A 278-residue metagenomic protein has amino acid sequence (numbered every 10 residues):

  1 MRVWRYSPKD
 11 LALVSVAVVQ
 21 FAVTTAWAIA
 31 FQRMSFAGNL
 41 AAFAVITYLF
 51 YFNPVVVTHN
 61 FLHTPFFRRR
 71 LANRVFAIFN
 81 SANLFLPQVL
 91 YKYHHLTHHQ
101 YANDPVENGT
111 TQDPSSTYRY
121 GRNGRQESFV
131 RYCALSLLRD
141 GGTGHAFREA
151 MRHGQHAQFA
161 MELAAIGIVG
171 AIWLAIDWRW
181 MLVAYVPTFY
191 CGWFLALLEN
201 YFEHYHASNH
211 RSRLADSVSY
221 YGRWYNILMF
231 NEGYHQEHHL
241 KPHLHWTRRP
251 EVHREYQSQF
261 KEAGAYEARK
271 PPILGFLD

Functional and structural regions predicted by a protein language model:
M1-N53, V57-T58, R74, S81-V186 (+1 more regions): Non-catalytic, topology-defining segments of multipass membrane proteins
A28-M34, F66, W173, N200 (+2 more regions): Short, flexible segments with low predicted structural confidence
V45, Y51, P65, S217-S219 (+1 more regions): Short, flexible, glycine/charge-rich loop motifs used to bind or transfer phosphoryl groups or to couple energy/partner
P54-T64, Y91-N103, E199-S208, L228-L244: Histidine-centered catalytic micro-motifs
T64-I78: Membrane-interface motifs of alpha-helical transmembrane segments
R69-N73, A215, W246: Short, conserved loop/turn and helix-capping segments at secondary-structure boundaries that abut family-defining
F79, F85, S217-Y234: Cytosolic juxtamembrane regulatory segments of multi-pass membrane proteins
T188-S219, N226-M229: Extended hydrophobic/aromatic segments used for targeting, binding, or gating
